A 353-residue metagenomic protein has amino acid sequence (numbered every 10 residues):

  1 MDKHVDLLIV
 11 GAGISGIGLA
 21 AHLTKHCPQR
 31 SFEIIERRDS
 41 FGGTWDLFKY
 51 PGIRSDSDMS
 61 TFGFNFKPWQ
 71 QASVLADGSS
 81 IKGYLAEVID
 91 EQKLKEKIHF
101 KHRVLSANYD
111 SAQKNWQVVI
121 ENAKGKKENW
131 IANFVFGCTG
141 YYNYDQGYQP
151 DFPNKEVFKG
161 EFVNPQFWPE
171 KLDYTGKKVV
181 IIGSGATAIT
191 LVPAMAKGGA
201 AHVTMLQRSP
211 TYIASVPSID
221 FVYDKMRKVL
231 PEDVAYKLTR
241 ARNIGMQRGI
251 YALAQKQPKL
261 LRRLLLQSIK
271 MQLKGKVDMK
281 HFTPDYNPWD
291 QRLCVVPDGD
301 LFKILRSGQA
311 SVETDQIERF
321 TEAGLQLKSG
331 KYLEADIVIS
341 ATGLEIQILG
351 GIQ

Functional and structural regions predicted by a protein language model:
K3-H4, L8-I9, I14, G18-I34 (+4 more regions): Rossmann-like dinucleotide-binding core of oxidoreductases
V5, I9, I14-I98, Q207-R208 (+1 more regions): Beta1-alpha1 glycine-rich phosphate/pyrophosphate-binding loop at the start of Rossmann-like nucleotide-binding domains
V10, V104, W130-Y142, V179-I182 (+2 more regions): Short hydrophobic core segments
F41, Y50, I337, A341-Q353: Glycine/threonine-rich phosphate-binding loop and adjacent beta-strand/alpha-helix elements that clamp
W69-E87, I182, L253-L261, N287-K303: Short beta-strand to alpha-helix junction loop
A72-N143, R319: Feature captures the FAD/FMN-dependent oxidoreductase FAD-binding
I98-H102, I120, N164, Q207 (+2 more regions): Short loop/edge segments at beta-strand edges and connector loops that shape dinucleotide/nucleotide cofactor-binding
Q267, M271-E334, V338: Alpha/beta-hydrolase fold catalytic core
